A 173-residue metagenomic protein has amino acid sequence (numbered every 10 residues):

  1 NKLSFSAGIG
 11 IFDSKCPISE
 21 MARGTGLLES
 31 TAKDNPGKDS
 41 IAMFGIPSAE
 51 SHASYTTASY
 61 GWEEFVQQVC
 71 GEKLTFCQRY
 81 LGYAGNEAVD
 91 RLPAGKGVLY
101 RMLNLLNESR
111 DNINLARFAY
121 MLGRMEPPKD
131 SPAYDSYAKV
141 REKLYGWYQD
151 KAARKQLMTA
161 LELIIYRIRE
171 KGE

Functional and structural regions predicted by a protein language model:
N1-E173: Charged, helix-rich terminal subdomains or tails
